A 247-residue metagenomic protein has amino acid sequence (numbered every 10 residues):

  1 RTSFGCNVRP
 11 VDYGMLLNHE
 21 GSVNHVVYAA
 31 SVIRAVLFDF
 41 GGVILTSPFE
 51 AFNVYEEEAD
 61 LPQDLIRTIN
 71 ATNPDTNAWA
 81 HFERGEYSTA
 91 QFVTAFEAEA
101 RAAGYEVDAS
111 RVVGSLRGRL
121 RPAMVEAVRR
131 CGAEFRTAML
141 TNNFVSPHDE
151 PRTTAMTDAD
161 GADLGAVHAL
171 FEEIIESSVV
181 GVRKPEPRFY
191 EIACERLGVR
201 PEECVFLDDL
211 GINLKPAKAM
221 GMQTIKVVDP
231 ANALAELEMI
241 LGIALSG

Functional and structural regions predicted by a protein language model:
S3, N7, Y13-H19, N24-R34 (+1 more regions): Asp-based, Mg2+/Mn2+-dependent phosphohydrolase catalytic module
A29-V125, A133, F144-H148: N-terminal helical cap/lid subdomain that shapes the substrate entry/recognition surface in HAD-like hydrolases
D39-G42, G85, C131, M139 (+2 more regions): Generic structural signal for small/hydrophobic residues in well-ordered secondary structure, especially within
E50-V54, N77, Q91, A95 (+6 more regions): Alpha-helical elements of Rossmann-like donor-binding domains used by nucleotide-donor carbohydrate transfer enzymes
A133-E134, L170: Structured helix-beta-strand junction loops
R136-A138, Q223: Proline-centered loop/turn at the N-terminus of a beta-strand
